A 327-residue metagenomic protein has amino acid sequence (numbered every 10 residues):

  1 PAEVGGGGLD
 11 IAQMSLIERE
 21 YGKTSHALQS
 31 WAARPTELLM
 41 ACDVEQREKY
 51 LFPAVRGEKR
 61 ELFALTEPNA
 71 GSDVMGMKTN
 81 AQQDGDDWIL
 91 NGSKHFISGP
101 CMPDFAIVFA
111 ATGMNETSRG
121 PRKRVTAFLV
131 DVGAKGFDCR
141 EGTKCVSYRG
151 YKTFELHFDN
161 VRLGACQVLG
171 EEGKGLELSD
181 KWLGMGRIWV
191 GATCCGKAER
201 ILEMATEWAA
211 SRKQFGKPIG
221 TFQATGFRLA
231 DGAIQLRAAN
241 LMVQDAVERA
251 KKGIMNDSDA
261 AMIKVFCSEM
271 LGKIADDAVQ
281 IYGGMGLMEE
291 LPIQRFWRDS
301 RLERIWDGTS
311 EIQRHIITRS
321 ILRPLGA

Functional and structural regions predicted by a protein language model:
P1-Q29, C42-Q46, P53-E58, V74 (+3 more regions): Alpha-helical interface subdomain recognition
E3-G5, T66-A70, H95-F96, G142-V146: Short, solvent-exposed loop/turn elements at beta->coil junctions and helix N-caps that rim active or binding pockets
L9-D10, D73-M75, G99-D104, R119-K123 (+1 more regions): Short glycine/proline-enriched turns and hinge-like loops at secondary-structure junctions
I17-Y21, A110, V130-K135, D159-L163: Short Ser/Thr-interspersed hydrophobic loop/turn segments at strand-loop and sheet-helix junctions that line or gate
A33-C42: Helix-loop "lid/cap" segments that line or gate small-molecule binding pockets
G57-L65, F109: A short, Trp-centered hydrophobic/proline-enriched beta-strand micro-motif
G76-K78, G133-G164: Flexible, small-/acidic-enriched active-site or ligand-binding loops
D87, N91-C139: A short core secondary-structure module
